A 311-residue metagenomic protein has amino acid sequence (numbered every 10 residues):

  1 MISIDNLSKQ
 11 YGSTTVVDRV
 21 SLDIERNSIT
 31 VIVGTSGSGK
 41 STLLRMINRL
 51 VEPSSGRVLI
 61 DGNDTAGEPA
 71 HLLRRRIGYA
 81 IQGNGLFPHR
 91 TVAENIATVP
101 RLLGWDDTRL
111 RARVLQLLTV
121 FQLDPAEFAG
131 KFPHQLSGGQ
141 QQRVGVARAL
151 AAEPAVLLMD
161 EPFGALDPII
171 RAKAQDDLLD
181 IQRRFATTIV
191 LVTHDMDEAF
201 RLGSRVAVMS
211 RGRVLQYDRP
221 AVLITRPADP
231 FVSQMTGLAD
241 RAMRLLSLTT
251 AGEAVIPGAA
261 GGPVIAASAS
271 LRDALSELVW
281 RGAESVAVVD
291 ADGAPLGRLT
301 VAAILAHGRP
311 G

Functional and structural regions predicted by a protein language model:
N48: Helix-to-loop junction immediately C-terminal to a conserved catalytic motif
T65-G78, L102, R226-P227: ABC ATPase NBD coupling module
T108-E127, D180: Conserved ABC ATPase "signature" region
E153: Conserved catalytic motifs of ABC-family nucleotide-binding domains
Y217-D218, R226, R298: ABC ATPase "signature
